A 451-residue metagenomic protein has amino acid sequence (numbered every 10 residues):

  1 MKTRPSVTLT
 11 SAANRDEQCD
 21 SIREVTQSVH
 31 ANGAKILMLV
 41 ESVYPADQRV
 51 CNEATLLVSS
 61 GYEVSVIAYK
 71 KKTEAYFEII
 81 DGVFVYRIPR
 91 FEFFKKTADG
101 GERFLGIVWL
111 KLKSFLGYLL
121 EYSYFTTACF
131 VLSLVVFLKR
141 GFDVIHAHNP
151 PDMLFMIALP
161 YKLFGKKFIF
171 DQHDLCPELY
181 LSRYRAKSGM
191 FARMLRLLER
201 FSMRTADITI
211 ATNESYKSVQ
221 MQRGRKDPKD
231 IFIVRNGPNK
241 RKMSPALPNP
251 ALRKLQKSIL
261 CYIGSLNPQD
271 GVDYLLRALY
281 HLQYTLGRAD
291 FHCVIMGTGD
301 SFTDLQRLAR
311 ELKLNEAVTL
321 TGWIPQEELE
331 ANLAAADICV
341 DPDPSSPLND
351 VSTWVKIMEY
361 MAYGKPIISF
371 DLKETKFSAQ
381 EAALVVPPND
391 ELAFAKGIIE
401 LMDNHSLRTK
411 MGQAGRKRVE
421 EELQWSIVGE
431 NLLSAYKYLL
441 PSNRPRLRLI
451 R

Functional and structural regions predicted by a protein language model:
D47, Y118-V131, F142-G165, I169-L179 (+1 more regions): An aromatic- and histidine-rich active-site surface loop
K70, S215, G237: Carbohydrate-associated surface elements
F94-A98, S218-R225, K229-F232, G237-K254 (+2 more regions): Acidic anion/phosphate-binding donor-loop and adjacent secondary structure in glycosyltransferase catalytic cores
V131-L134, M153-F164, C176, G189-T209: Membrane-proximal helix-turn-helix segments that form the acceptor-binding/catalytic region of lipid-linked
L252-Y280, V294: Conserved donor-binding/catalytic core segment of Leloir-type glycosyltransferases
D270, E327-N332, D341-M361, I368-F377: Nucleotide-sugar-dependent
L286, M296, T303-E330: Nucleotide-activated donor-binding/catalytic signature segment of Leloir-type glycosyltransferases, i.e., the conserved
L384-E391, E400-S406: Conserved acidic donor-binding segment of nucleotide-sugar-dependent glycosyltransferases
